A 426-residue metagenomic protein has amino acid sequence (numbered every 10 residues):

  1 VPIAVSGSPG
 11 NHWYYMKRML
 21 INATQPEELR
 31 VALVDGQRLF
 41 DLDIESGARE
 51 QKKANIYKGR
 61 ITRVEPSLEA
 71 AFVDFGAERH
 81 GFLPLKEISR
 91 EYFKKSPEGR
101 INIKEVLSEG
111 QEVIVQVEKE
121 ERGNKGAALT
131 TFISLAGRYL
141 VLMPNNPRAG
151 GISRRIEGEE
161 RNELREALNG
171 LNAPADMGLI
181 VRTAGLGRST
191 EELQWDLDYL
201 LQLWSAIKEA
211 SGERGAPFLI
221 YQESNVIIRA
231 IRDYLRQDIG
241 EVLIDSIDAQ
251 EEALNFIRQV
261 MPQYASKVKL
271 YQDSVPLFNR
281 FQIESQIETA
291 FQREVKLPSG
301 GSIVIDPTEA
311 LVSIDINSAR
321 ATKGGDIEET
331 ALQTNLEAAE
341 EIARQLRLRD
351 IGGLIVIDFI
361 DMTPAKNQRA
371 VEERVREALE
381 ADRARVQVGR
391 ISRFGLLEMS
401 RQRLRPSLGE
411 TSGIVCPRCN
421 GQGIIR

Functional and structural regions predicted by a protein language model:
V1-R49, I56-T62, S67-L68, V106-I303 (+3 more regions): OB-fold/S1-family RNA-binding modules
I44-E45, K94-P97, K323-I327: Short acidic, glycine/proline-rich loop/turn micro-motifs
E50-N55, E91-K95: Short, surface-exposed linear segments at secondary-structure transitions and domain or protein termini
S67-A71, F75, R79-H80, V117-P144 (+4 more regions): Conserved glycine-centered short motifs in functionally critical loops
R79-Y92: A short macromolecule-binding patch
L85, T183, R401: Active-site donor-binding loop signature of nucleotide-sugar glycosyltransferases
S89-L107: Aromatic/His-enriched, Gly/Pro-containing loop or helix-boundary segments that lie immediately adjacent to catalytic
R90, N169-A173, R344-L348: Short, intrinsically disordered, mixed-charge
